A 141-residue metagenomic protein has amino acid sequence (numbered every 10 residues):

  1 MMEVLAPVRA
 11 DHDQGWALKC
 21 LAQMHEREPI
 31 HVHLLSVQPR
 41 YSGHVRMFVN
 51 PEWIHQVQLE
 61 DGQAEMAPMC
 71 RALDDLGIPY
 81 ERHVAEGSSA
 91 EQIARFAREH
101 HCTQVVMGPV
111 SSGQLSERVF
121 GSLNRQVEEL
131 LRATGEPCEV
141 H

Functional and structural regions predicted by a protein language model:
M1-F48: Small/aliphatic-rich secondary-structure junction motif
M1-W16, R125-H141: Intrinsically disordered or low-complexity boundary/linker segments at protein termini and domain junctions
H33-L35, E81-A85, E139-H141: General small-molecule cofactor/ligand-binding pocket signal
S36-V37, Q104, G108-V110: Short secondary-structure boundary segments
V49-W53, E99-H101, L123-N124: Short, hinge-like loop/turn segments at secondary-structure boundaries
P51-A64: A short acidic, glycine-rich active-site loop that binds or catalyzes chemistry on phosphate/adenosine moieties
R71-Q104: Structural beta-alpha unit
M107-E129: Glycine-rich, Arg-bearing micro-motifs that act as flexible, cationic patches
